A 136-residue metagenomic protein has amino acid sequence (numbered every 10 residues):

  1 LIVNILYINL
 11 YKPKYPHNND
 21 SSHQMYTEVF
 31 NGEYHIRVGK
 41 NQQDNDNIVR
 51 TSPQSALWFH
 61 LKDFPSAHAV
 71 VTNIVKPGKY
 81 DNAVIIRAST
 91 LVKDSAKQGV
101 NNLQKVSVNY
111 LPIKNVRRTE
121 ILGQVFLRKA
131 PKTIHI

Functional and structural regions predicted by a protein language model:
I2-I136: Duplex nucleic acid-engaging cores and interfaces of nucleic-acid transaction enzymes
